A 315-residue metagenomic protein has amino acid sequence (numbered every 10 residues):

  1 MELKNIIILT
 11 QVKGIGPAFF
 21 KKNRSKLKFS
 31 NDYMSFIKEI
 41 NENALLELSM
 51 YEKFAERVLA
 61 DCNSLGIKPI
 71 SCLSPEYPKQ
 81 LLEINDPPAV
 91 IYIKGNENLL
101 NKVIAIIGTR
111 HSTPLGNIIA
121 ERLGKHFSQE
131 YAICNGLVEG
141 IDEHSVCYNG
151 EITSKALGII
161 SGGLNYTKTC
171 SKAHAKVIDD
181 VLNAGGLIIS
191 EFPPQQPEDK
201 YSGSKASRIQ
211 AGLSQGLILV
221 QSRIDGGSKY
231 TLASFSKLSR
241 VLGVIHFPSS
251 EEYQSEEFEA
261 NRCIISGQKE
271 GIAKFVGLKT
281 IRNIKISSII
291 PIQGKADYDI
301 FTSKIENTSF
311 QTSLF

Functional and structural regions predicted by a protein language model:
M1-P75: Short, small/acidic-rich helices and loops at N termini and domain boundaries of DNA replication/processing enzymes
E2, C72-F315: Glycine-biased, small-residue-rich flexible motifs in mid-sequence functional cores and linkers
